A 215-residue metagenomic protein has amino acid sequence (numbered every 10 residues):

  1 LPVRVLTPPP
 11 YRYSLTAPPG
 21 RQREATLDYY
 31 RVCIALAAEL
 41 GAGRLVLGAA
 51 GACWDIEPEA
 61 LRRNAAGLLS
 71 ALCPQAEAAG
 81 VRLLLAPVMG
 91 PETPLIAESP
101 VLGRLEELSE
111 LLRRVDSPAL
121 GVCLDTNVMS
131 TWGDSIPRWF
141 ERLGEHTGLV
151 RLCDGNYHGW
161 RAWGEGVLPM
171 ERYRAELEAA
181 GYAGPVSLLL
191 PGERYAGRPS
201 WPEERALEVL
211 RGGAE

Functional and structural regions predicted by a protein language model:
P2-V3, Y13-G121, T131, W201: Active-site acidic/histidine proton-transfer and metal-coordination neighborhood in alpha/beta enzyme cores
L6: Aromatic- and acidic-residue-enriched carbohydrate-binding clefts of CAZyme catalytic domains
P9-Y11: Flexible loop/hinge segments that line or gate small-molecule binding clefts
G41-G43, E59, L102-E215: Histidine-acidic metal/acid-base catalytic patches
